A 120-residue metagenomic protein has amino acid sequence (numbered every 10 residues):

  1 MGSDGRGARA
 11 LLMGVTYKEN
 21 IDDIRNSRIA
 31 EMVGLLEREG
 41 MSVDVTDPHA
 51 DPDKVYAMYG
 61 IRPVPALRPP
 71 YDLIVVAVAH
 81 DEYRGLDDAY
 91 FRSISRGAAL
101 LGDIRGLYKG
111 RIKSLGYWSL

Functional and structural regions predicted by a protein language model:
M1-L120: Structural/interface elements that position substrates and couple domains in central-metabolism enzymes
